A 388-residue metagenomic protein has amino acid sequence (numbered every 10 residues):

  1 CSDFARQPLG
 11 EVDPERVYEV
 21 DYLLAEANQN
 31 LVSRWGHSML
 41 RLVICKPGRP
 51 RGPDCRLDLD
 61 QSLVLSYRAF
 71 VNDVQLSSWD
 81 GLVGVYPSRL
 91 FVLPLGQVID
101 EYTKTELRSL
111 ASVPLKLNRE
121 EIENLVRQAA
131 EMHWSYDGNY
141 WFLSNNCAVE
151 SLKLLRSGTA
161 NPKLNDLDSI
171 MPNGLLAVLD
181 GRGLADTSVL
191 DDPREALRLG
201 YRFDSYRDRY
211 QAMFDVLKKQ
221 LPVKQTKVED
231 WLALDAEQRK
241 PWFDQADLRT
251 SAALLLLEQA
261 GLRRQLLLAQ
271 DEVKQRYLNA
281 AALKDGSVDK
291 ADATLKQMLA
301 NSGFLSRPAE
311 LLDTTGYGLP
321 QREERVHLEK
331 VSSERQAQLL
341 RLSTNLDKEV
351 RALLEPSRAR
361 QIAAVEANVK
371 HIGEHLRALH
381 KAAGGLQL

Functional and structural regions predicted by a protein language model:
C1-P14: Low-complexity, highly charged intrinsically disordered N-terminal segments that act as targeting/localization
C1-S2, V113, Q128-L388: Activation targets extended, charge/polar-rich intrinsically disordered C-terminal tails
R16-L107, R351-R358, I362: Glycine-rich catalytic cores of cysteine/serine-nucleophile enzymes that process amide/ester linkages in cell-envelope
C45-R49, E120, R156-L164: Secondary-structure boundary elements
Q75-A148: N-terminal accessory/precursor segments of enzymes
